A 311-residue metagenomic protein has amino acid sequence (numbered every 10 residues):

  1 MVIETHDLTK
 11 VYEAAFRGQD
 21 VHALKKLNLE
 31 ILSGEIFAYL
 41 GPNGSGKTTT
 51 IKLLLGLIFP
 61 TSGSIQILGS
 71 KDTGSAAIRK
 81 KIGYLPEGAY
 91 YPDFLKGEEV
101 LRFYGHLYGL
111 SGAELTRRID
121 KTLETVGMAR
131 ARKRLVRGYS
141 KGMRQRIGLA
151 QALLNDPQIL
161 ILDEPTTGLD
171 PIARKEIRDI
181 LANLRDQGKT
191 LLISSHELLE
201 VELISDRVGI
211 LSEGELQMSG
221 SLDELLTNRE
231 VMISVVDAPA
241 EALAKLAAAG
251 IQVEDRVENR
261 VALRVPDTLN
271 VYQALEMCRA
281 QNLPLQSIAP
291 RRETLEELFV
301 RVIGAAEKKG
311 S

Functional and structural regions predicted by a protein language model:
I3-T5, K10-S212, M218: ABC transporter nucleotide-binding domains
G56-F59, E224-T227, E254-R256: Short, flexible turn/loop "capping" segments at secondary-structure junctions
G74, S221, N270: Short acidic active-site motifs
E215-V236: Conserved beta-strand-loop-alpha-helix hinge in the C-terminal portion of ABC ATPase nucleotide-binding domains
E230-V302: Short, charged/small-residue-rich alpha-helical element at the C-terminal edge of ABC transporter nucleotide-binding
E307-S311: Short, charged, intrinsically disordered terminal tails
